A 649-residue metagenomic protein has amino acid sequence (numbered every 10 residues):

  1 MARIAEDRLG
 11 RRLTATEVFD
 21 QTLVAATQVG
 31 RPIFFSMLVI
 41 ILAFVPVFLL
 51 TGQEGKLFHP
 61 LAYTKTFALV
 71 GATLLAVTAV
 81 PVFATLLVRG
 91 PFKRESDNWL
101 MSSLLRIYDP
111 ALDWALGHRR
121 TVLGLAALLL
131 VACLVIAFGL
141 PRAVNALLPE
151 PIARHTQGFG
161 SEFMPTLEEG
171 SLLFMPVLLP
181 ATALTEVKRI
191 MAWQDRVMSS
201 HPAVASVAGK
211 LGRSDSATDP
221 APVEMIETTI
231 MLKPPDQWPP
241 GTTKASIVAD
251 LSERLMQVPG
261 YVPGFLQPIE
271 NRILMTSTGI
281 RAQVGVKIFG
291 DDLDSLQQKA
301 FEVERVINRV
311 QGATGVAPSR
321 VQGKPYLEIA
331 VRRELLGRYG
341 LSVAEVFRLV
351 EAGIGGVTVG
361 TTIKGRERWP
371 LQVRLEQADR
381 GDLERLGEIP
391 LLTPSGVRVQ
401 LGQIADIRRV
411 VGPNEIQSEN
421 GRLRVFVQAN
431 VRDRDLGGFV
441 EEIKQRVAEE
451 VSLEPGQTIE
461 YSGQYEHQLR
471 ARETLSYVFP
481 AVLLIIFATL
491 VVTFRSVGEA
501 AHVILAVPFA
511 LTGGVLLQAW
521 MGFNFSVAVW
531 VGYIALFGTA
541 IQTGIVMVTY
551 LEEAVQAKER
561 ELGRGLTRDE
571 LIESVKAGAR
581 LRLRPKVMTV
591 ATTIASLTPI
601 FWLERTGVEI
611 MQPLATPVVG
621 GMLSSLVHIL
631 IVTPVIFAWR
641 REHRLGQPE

Functional and structural regions predicted by a protein language model:
M1, F67, I485-R582, V587-E604 (+2 more regions): Hydrophobic transmembrane alpha-helices and their membrane-interface caps in long multi-pass transport proteins
M1, G30-L49, L57-S96, T228 (+4 more regions): Transmembrane alpha-helices and their membrane-interface boundaries in multi-pass membrane transporters and channels
A2-F35, L105, R472, A557-K586: Helix-loop junctions and hydrophobic alpha-helical segments within the transmembrane domains of large membrane
R12-A15, G264, G285, Q297-V482 (+3 more regions): Extracytoplasmic/periplasmic membrane-proximal domains and adjacent transmembrane bundles of envelope biogenesis
T16, L148-F159, F163, E168 (+5 more regions): Solvent-exposed, membrane-proximal periplasmic/extracellular interface segments of envelope transport and secretion
T22-L23, T27-V29, S96-S161, M191 (+5 more regions): Signature of alpha-helical transmembrane segments and their immediate interfacial
V47-L57, A127-P180, Q237-P239, T278-Q283 (+1 more regions): Transmembrane helices with small-residue packing motifs
F48-K65, E162-M164, L517-I534, F601-P617: Short helix-loop junctions at transmembrane helix boundaries
